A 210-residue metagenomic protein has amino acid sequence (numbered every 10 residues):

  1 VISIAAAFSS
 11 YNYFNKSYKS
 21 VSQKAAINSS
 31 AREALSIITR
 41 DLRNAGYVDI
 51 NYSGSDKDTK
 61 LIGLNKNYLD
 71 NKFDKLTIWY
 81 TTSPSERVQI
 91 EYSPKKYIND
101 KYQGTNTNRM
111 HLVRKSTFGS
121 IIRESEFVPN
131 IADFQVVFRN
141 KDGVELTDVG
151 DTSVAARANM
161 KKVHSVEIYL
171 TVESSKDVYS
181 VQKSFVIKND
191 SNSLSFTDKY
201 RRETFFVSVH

Functional and structural regions predicted by a protein language model:
A6-D133, N140: Extracytoplasmic beta-strand-rich oligomerization domains located immediately C-terminal to a leader/signal peptide
I121-H210: Short linear sequence signals and composition-biased patches located at protein termini or domain-edge surfaces
